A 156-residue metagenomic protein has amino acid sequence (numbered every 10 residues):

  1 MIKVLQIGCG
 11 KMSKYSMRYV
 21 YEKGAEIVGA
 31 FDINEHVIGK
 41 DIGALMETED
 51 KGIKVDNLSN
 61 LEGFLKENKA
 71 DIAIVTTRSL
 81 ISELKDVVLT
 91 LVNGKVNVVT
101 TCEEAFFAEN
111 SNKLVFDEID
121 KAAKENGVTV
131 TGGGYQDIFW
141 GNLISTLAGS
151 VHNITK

Functional and structural regions predicted by a protein language model:
M1-T90: N-terminal glycine-/serine-/threonine-rich beta1-alpha1-beta2 phosphate-ribose binding loop of Rossmann-like
I7, T131-K156: Conserved anion/nucleotide-ligand pocket segment
G10-M12, L80-I81, A105-S111, G134-G141: Gly/Ser/Thr-rich loops at beta-strand to alpha-helix junctions that form or flank small-molecule/cofactor-binding
I27, V98, A123, T129-V130: Hydrophobic beta-strand scaffold residues
D32, T100-T101, V130-G133: General beta-strand structural signal in soluble alpha/beta enzymes
S79, L91-N112: ADP-ribose/adenylate-binding Rossmann-like module
E103-V128: Rossmann-fold NAD(P)-binding glycine/threonine-rich loop
